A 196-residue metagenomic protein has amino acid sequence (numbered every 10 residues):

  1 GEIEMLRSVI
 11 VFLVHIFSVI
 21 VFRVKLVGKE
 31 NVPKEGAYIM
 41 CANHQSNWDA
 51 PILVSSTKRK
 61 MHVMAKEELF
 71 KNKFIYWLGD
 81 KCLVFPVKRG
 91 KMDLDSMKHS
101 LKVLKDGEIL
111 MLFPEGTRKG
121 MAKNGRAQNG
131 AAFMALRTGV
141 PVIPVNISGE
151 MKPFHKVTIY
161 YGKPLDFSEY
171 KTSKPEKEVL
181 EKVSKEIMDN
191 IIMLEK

Functional and structural regions predicted by a protein language model:
G1, M5-L6, D95-K196: Non-catalytic C-terminal accessory region of glycerolipid acyltransferases and related lyso-lipid remodeling enzymes
L6, I10-F12, V19, V27 (+2 more regions): Catalytic core of membrane glycerolipid acyltransferases/transacylases, capturing the structured, soluble-facing
V14, S18, C41, V54 (+5 more regions): Conserved protein kinase catalytic domain
